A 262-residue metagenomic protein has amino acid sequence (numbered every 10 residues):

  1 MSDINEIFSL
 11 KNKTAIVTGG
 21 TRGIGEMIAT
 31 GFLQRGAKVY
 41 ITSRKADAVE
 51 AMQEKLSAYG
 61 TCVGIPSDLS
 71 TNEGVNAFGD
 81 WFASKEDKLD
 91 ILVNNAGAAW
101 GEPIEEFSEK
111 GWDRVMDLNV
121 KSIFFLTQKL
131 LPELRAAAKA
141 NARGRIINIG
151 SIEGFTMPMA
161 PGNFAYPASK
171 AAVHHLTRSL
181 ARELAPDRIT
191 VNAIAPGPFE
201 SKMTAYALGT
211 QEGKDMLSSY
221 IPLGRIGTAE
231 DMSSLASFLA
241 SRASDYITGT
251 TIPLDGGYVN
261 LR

Functional and structural regions predicted by a protein language model:
S2-E6, S237, T248-R262: Short C-terminal tail/terminal secondary-structure segment of NAD(P)H-dependent dehydrogenase/reductase domains
T14, T21-R22: Conserved glycine-rich cofactor-binding loop
A46, H174, A195-Y206, L254: Short, flexible catalytic-loop segment of classical short-chain dehydrogenase/reductase
P103-I104, S108-M116, G162, L217: Substrate-binding pocket helix/loop in short-chain dehydrogenase/reductase
T127, S169, T177: Active-site helix of classical SDR
S151: Residue(s) in the substrate-gating loop at a strand-loop-helix junction that position the organic substrate next
A185, T190, I247-G249: Short, small/polar-rich loop/turn modules that mediate ligand/substrate recognition or access, typified
